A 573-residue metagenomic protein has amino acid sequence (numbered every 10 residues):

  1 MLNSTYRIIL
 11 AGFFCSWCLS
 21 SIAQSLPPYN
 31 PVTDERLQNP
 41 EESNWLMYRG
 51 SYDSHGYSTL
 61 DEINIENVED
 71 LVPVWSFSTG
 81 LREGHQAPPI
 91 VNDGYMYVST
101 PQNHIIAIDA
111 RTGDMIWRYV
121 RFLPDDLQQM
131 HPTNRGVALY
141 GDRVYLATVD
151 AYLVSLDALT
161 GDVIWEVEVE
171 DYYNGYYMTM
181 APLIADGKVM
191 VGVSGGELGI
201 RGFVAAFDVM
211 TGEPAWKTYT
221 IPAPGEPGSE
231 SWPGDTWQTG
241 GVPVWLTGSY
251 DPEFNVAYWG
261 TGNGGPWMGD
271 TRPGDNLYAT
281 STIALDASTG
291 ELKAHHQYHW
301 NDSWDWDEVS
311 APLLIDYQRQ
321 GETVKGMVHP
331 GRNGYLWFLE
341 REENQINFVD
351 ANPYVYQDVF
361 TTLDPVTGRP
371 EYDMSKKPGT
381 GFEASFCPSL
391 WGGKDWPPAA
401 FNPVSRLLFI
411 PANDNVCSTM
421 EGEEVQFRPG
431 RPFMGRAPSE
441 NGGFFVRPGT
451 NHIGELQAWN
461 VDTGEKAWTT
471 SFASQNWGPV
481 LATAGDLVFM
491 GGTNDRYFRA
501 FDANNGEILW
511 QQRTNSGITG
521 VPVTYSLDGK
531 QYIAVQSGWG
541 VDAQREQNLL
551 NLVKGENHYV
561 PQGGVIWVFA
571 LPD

Functional and structural regions predicted by a protein language model:
Q24-P73, T220-P227, P370-K376, F445-V446 (+1 more regions): Blade/loop signatures of beta-propeller domains
W45-R49, G84-H104, Q128-L153, Y177-R201 (+8 more regions): Repeat-blade elements of multi-bladed beta-propeller folds
S54-E170, A482-T483: N-terminal cofactor/phosphate-binding cores enriched in small/glycine residues, especially glycine-rich loops such as
F77-I90, R118-A138, E166-A181, L198 (+9 more regions): Extracytoplasmic beta-rich repeat domains
D109-T112, D157-T160, V209-T211, A287-T289 (+4 more regions): Short loop/turn segments that connect beta-strands within beta-propeller blades
G202-E213, D275-G290, G454-V461, V553-P572: Beta-propeller blade signature
D414, G442, P448-E507: Loop/turn-rich, solvent-exposed surfaces of beta-rich toroidal or solenoidal domains
V523-D573: Blade-level signature of beta-propeller repeat domains, shared across WD40, Kelch, NHL, RCC1 and BNR/Asp-box propellers
